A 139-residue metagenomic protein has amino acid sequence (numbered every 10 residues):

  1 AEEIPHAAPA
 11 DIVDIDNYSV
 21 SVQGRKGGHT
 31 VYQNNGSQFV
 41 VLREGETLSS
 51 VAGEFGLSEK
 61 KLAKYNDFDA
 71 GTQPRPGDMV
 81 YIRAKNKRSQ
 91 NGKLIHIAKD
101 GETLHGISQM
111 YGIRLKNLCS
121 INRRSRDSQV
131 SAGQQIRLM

Functional and structural regions predicted by a protein language model:
E2-H6, P76, V130-A132: Flexible, disordered linker segments and immediate boundary regions flanking tandem C2H2 zinc-finger modules
E2-Q38, S50, K61-K64, T72 (+1 more regions): Long, low-complexity, acidic/serine-threonine-proline-glutamine-glycine-rich intrinsically disordered tracts that serve
Q23-G56, N86-N117, Q134-I136: Primarily a LysM-type cell-wall glycan-binding module
R43, D69, Q73-R75, K99 (+2 more regions): Residue-level recognition of short, solvent-exposed, well-ordered loop/turn junctions that link secondary-structure
E44-I82: Acidic (E/D-rich), amphipathic helical modules within compact regulatory domains
K64-D69, K116, S120-S125: Short alpha-helix capping/helix-loop boundary micro-motifs
G77-R83, A132-M139: Generic detector of short, aliphatic-rich beta-strand segments that form the cores of beta-sheets in diverse domain
